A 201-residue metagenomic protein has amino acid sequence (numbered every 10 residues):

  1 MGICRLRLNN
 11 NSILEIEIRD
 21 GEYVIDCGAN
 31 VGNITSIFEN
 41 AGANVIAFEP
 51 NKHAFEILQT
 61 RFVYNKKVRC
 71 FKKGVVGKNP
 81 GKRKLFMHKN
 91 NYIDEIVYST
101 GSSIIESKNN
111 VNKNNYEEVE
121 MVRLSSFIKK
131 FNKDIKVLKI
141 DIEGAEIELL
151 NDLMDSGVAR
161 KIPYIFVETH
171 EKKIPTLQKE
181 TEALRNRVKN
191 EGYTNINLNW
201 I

Functional and structural regions predicted by a protein language model:
M1-I201: Phosphate/nucleotide-binding beta-alpha loop and adjacent structural elements of enzyme active sites
